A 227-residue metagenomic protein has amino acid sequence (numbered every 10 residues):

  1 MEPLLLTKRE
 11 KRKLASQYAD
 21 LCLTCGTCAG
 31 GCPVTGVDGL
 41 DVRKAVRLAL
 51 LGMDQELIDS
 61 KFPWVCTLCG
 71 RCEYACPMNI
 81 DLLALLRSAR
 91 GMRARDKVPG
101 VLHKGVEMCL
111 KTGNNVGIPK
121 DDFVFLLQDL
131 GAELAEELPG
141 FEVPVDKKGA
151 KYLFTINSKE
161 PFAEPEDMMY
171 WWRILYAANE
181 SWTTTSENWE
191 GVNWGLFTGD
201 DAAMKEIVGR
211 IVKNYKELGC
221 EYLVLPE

Functional and structural regions predicted by a protein language model:
M1-V65: Ferredoxin-type iron-sulfur electron-transfer modules and their immediate structural context
A19, G36, A49-L225: Iron-sulfur-cluster electron-transfer modules
